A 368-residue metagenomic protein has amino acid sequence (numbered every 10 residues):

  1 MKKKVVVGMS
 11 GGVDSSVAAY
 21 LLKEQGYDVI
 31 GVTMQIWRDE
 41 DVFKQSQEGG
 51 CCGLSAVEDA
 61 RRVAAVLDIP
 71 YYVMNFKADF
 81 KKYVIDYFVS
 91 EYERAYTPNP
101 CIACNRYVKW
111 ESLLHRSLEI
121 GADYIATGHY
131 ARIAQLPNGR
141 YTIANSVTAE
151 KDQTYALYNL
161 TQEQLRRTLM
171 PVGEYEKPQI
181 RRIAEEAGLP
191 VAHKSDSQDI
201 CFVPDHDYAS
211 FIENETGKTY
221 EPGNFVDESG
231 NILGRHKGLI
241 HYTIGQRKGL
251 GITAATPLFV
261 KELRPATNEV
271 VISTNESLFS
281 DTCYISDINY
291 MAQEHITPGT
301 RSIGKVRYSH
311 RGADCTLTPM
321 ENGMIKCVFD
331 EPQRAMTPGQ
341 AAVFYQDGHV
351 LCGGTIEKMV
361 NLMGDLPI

Functional and structural regions predicted by a protein language model:
M1-Y158, L169, P178: ATP-dependent adenylation/nucleotidyltransferase module used to activate substrates
A126-Q135, T142-I368: AMP-forming adenylation/ATP pyrophosphatase catalytic core
